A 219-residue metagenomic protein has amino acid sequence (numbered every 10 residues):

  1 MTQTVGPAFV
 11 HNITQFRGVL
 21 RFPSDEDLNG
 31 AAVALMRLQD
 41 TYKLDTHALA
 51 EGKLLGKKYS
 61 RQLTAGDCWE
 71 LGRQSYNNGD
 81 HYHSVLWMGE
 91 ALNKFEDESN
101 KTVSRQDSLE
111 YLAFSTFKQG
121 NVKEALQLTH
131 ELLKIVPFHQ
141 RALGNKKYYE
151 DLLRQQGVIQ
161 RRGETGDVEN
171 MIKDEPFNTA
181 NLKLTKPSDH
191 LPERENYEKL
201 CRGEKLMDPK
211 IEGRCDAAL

Functional and structural regions predicted by a protein language model:
M1-A218: Intrinsically disordered terminal extensions flanking catalytic oxygenase cores
